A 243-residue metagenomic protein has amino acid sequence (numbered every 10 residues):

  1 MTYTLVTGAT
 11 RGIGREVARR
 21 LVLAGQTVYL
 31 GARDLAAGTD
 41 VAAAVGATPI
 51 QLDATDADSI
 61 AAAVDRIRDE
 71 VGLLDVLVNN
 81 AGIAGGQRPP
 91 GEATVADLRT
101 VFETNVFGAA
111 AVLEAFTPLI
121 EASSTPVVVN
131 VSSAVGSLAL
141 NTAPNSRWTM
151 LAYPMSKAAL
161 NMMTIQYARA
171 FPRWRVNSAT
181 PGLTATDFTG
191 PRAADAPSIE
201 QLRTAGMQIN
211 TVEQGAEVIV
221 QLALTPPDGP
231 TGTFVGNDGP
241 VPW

Functional and structural regions predicted by a protein language model:
T10-R11: Conserved glycine-rich cofactor-binding loop
A24-D40: Conserved glycine-rich Rossmann-like NAD(P)H-binding loop of the short-chain dehydrogenase/reductase
Q51-A62, V95: The beta1-alpha1 cofactor-binding region of Rossmann-like NAD(H)/NADP(H)-dependent oxidoreductases
R66-N79, G85: A glycine-rich helix->loop->beta "capping" turn within Rossmann-like NAD(P)(H)-dependent oxidoreductase domains
V78, V112-F116, I120, M163-T164: Hydrophobic positions on the long internal alpha-helix of Rossmann-like NAD(P)-dependent oxidoreductase domains
I83, G91-F102, E121-P172, L183: Catalytic loop of short-chain dehydrogenase/reductase
A158, R173-W174, S178, A194-W243: C-terminal helical subdomain
